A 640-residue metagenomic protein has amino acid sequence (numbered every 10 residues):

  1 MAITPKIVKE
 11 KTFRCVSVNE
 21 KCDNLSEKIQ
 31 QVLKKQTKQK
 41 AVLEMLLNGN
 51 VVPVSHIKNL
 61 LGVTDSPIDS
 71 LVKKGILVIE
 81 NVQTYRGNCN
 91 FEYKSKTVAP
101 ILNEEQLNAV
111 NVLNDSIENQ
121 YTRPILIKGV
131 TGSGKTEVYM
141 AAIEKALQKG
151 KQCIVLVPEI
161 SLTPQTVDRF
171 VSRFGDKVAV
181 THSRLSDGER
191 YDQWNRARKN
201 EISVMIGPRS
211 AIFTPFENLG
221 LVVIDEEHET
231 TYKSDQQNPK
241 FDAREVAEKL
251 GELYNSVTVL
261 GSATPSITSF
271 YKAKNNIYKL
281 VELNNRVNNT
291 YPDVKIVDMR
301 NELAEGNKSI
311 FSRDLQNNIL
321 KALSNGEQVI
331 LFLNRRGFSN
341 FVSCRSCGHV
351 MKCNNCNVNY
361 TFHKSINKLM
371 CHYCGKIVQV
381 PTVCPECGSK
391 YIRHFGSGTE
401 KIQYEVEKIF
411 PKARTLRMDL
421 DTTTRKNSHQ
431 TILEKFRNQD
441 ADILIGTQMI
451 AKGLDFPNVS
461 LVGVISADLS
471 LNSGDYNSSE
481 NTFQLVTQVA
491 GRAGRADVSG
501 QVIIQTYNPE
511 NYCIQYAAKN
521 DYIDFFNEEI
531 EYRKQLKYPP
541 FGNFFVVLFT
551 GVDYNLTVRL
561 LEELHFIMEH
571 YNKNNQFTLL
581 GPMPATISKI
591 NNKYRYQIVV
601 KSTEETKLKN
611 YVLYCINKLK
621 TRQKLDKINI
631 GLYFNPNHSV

Functional and structural regions predicted by a protein language model:
M1-L33, R300, F410-R414, R425-S479 (+1 more regions): Accessory helical-bundle/CTD segments and flexible terminal tails appended to RecA-like ATPase motors
M1-S262, K274-N288, Y571-N574, V599 (+2 more regions): Accessory, non-ATPase domains that flank or precede helicase/AAA+ motor cores in DNA-metabolism machines
L107, K249-G261, S266-S346: Conserved interdomain linker/interface between the two RecA-like ATPase lobes of SF2 helicase motors
T136, K151-T166, K308, I319-R345 (+3 more regions): Conserved strand-helix element at the start of the C-terminal RecA-like helicase core
I154, F174-L185, N354-N355, T361 (+4 more regions): Conserved RecA-like helicase motor-core motifs
V157-P164, A179-D192, G207-F213, R335-G337 (+5 more regions): Conserved helicase motor
A179-D187, E229-F241, N301-S309, Y391-F395 (+2 more regions): Flexible beta-alpha connector loops of hexameric P-loop NTPases
L315, K321-F410: Cys/His-rich short segments
